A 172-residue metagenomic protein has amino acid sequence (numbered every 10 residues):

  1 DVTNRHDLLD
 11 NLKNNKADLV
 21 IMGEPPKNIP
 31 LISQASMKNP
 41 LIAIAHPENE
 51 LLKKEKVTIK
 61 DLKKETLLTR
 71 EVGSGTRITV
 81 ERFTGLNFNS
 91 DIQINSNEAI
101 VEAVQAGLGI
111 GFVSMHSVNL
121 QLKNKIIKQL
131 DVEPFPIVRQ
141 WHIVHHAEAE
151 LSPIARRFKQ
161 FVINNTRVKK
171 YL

Functional and structural regions predicted by a protein language model:
D1-I29, I94: Central regulatory/effector-binding core of bacterial HTH transcription factors
L12-K13, L62, V80, E102-G109 (+1 more regions): Hydrophobic residues within well-ordered alpha-helices
L12-M22, L41, V104-G111, I126-I127: Alpha-to-beta junction loops
P30-L67: Flexible hinge/capping segments at coil-to-helix
I32-I42, N124-V138: Short beta-strand->loop
E48-T58, S74, E148-I154: Short helix-loop capping/hinge motifs at secondary-structure junctions, enriched in acidic/polar residues
E65-L86, L151-K159, V168-L172: Secondary-structure junction motif
L130-Y171: A late-sequence structural motif
